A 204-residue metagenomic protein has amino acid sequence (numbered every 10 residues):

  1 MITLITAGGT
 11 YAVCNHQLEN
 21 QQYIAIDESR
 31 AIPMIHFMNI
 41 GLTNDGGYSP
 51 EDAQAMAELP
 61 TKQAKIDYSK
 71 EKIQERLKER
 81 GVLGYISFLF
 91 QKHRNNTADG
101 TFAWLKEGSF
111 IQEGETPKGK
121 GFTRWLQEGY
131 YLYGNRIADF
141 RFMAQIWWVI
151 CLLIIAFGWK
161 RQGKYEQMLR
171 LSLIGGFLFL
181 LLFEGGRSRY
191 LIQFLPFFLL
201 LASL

Functional and structural regions predicted by a protein language model:
M1-I2, A156-F157, L199-L204: Hydrophobic transmembrane alpha-helices
I2-L4, M168-F177: Central hydrophobic cores of alpha-helical transmembrane segments in multi-pass integral membrane proteins
I2-Q17: Hydrophobic alpha-helical membrane-interfacial segments at the cytosolic entry of transmembrane helices
N15, A156-Q162, L181-R187: Transmembrane helix-loop junctions and nearby membrane-interface residues
N15-G119: Membrane-proximal stem/loop segments at transmembrane-domain junctions that anchor or position
T97-L173: Membrane-interface anchor segments at the N-terminal boundary of transmembrane helices in multi-pass membrane enzymes
L178-F179, G186-L204: Hydrophobic/aromatic-rich transmembrane helices and adjacent perimembrane loops
